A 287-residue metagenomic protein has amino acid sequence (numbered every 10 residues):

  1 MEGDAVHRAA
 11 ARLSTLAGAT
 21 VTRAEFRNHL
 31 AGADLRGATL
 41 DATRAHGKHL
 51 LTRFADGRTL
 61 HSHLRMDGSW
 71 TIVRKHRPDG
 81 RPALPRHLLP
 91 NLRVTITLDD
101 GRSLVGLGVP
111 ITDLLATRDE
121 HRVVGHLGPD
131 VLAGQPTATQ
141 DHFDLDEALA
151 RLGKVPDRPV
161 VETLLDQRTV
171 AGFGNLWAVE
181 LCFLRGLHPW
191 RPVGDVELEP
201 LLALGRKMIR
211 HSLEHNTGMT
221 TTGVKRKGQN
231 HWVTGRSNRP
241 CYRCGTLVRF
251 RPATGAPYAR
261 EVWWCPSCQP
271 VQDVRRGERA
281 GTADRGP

Functional and structural regions predicted by a protein language model:
M1-L114, P240, R249-F250, R285-P287: Gly/Gly-Pro- and Ser/Thr-rich, intrinsically disordered tail segments characteristic of DNA damage-repair and tolerance
E2-A5, A9, A17, V123 (+3 more regions): Alpha-helical structural motif
V21-L35, D41-R44, L149-P287: Basic, nucleic-acid-binding surfaces and adjacent catalytic neighborhoods in DNA/RNA-processing proteins
L60-F173, W177-G186, V196: Phosphate/anion-contacting hairpin/loop surfaces
